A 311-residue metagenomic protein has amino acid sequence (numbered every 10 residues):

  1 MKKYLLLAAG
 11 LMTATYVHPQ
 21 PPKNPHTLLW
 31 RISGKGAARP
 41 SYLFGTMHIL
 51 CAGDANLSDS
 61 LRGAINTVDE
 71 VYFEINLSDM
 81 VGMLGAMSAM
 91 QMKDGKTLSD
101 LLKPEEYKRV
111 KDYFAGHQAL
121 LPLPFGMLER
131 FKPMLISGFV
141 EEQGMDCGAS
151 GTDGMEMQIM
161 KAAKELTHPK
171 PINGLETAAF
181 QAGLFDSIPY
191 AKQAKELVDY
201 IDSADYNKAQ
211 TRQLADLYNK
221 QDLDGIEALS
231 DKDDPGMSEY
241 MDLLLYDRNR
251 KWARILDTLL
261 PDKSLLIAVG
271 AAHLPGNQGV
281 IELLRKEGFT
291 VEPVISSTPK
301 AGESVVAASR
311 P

Functional and structural regions predicted by a protein language model:
M1-Y4: Positively charged n-region of N-terminal signal peptides that target proteins for export
L6-A9: Sec-dependent N-terminal signal peptides
V17-P19: Boundary at the C-terminal end of the N-terminal hydrophobic targeting segment
P22, D54, K103, L245-N249: A conditional alpha-helix N-cap/helix-loop micro-motif detector
P25-W30, K251-W252: Alpha-helical scaffolding within the catalytic cores of extracellular/periplasmic polymer-degrading hydrolases
L28-Y240: Structured, acidic catalytic/metal-binding patches in enzyme active sites
S238-P311: A cross-kingdom marker for long, charged
